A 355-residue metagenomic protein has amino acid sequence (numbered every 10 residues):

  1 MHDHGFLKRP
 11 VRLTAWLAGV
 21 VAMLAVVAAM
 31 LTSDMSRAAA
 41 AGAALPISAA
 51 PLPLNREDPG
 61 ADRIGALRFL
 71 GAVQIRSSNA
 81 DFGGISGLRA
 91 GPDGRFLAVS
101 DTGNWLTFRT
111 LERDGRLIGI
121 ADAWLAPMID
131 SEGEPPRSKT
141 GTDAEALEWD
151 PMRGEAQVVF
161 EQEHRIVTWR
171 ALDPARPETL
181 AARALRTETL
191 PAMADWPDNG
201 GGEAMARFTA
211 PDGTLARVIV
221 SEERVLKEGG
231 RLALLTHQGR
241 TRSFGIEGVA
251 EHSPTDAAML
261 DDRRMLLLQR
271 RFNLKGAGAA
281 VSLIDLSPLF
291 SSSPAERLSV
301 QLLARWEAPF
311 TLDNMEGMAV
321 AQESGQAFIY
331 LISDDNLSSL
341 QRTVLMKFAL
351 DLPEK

Functional and structural regions predicted by a protein language model:
H2, F6, L13-K355: Sequence/structural signature of beta-propeller domains
